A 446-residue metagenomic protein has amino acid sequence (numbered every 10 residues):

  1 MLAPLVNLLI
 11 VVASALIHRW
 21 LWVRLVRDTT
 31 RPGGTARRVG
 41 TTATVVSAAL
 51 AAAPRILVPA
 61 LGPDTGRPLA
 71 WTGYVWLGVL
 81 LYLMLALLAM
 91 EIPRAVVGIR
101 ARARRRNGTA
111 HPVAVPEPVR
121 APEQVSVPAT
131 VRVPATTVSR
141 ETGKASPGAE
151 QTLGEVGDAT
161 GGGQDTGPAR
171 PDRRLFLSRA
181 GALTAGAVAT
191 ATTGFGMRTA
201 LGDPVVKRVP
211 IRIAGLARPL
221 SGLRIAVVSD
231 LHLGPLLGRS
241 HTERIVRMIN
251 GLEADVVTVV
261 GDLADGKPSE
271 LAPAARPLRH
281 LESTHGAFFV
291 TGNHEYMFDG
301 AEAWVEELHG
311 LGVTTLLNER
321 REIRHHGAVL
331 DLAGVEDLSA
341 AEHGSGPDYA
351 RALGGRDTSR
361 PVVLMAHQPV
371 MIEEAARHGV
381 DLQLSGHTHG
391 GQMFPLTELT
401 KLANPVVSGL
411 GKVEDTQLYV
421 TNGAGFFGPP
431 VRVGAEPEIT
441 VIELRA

Functional and structural regions predicted by a protein language model:
M1-A200: Non-catalytic terminal accessory segments
D203-A446: Soluble catalytic domains of enzymes that build or remodel membrane lipids, polysaccharides, and related
